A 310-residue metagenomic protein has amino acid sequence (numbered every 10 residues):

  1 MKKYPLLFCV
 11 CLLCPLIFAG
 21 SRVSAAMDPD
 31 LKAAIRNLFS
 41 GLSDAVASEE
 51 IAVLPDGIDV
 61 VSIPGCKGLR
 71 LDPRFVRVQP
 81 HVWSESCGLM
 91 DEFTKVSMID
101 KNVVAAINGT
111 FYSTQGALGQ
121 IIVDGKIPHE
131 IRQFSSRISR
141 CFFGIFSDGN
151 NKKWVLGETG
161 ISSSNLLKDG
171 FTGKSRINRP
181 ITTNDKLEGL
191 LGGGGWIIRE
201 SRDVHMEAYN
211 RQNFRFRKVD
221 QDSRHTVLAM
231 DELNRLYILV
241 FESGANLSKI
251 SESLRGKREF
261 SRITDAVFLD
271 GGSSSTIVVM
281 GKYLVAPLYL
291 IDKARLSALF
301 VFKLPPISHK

Functional and structural regions predicted by a protein language model:
M1-F8: Bacterial N-terminal signal peptides that target proteins for export
F8-L16: Bacterial N-terminal signal peptides
G20-I161, L239: Zymogen propeptides
P64-C66, D100-N102, G192, S223-H225 (+1 more regions): Extracytoplasmic
D72-P73, I145-W154, R199-S201, M230-N234 (+2 more regions): Short acidic-glycine loop/turn motifs at beta-strand connectors
A106-G109, A266-D270: Active-site neighborhood of phospho(di)ester-bond hydrolases with catalytic His/Asp-centered motifs
G116-R137, C141, Q212-F268, S274-K310: Conserved, well-ordered active-site substructure
G173-V240: Flexible, glycine-rich surface segments
